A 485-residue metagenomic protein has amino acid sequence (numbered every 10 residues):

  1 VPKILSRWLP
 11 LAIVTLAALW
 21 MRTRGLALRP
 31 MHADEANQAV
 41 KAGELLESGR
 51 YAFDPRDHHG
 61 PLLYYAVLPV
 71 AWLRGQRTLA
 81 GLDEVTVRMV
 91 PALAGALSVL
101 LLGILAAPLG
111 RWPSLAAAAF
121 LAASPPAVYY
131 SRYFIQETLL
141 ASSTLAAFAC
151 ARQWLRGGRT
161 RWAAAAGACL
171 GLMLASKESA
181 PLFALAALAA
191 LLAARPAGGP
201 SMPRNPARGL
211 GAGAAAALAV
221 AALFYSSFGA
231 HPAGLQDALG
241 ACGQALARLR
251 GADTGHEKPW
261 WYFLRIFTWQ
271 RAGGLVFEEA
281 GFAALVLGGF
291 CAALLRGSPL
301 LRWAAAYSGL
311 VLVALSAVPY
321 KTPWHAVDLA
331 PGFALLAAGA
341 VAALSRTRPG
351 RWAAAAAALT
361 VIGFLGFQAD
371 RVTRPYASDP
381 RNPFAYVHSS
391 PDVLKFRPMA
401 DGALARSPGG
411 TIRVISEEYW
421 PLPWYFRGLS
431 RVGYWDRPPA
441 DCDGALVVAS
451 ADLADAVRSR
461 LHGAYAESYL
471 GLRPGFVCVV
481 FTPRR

Functional and structural regions predicted by a protein language model:
P2-G350, G363-T373: Membrane-integral, polyisoprenol-dependent glycosyltransferases of the GT-C/oligosaccharyltransferase superfamily
Y65, P421-Y425, A456: Phosphate- and divalent-cation-binding pockets in alpha/beta enzyme and binding domains that engage nucleotide-derived
A127, L312, E418-Y419, P438 (+1 more regions): Solvent-exposed loop/turn segments at secondary-structure junctions within structured extracellular/periplasmic domains
A215, A403-P408, P438-G444: Flexible, charged surface loops at secondary-structure boundaries
A353-T411, I415-S430, F476, T482: Membrane-proximal, lumen/periplasm-facing interface regions of secretory-pathway glyco- and lipid-modifying enzymes
I412-S416, Y434, L446-A449: Short, hydrophobic beta-strand segments that form beta-sheet elements in well-ordered domains
F426-D441: A short, well-structured beta->alpha microelement
D441-R485: Aromatic/acidic, Gly/Pro-rich catalytic loop(s) in extracytoplasmic/lumenal soluble domains of multi-pass membrane
